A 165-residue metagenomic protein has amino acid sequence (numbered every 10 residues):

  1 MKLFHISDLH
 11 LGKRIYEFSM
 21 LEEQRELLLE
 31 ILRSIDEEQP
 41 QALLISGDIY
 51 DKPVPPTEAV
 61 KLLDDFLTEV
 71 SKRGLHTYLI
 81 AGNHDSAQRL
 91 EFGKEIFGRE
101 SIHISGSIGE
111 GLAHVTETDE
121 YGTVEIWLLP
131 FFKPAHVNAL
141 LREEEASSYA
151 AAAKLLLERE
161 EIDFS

Functional and structural regions predicted by a protein language model:
M1-T68: N-terminal active-site segment of His-dependent metallophosphoesterases
F4, Y78-L79, E125-W127: A structural signal for isolated positions on well-ordered beta-strands in alpha/beta enzyme cores
R14-Y16, G47-F66, A81-S101, S105-G106 (+1 more regions): Metal-dependent catalytic neighborhoods of phosphoester/phosphodiester hydrolases
S34-I35, V70, E160-F164: Hydrophobic helix-cap positions at the C-terminus of alpha-helices in RecA-like/P-loop ATPase nucleotide-binding cores
Q41-G47, L79-A81, S165: Short beta-strand segments at enzyme active-site cores
K72-T77: A short helix->loop->beta-strand "cap" motif at the edges of active sites that frequently abuts
D85-S165: His/Asp/Glu-rich metal-coordinating catalytic cores of metallo-dependent phosphodiesterases/hydrolases acting on
